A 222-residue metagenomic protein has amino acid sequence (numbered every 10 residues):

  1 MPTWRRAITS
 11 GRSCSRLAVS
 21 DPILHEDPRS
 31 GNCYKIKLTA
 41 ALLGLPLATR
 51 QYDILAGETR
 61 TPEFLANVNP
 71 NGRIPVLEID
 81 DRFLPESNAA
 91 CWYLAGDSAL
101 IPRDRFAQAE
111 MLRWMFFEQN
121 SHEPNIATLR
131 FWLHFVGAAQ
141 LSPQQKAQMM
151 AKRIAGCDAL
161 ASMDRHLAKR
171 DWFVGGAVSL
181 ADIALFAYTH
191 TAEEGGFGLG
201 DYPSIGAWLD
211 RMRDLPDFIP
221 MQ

Functional and structural regions predicted by a protein language model:
A7, G11-A147, D164: GST-like domain detector, emphasizing the conserved glutathione-binding G-site in the N-terminal thioredoxin-like
M115-R211: GST-like fold's C-terminal all-alpha helical module
